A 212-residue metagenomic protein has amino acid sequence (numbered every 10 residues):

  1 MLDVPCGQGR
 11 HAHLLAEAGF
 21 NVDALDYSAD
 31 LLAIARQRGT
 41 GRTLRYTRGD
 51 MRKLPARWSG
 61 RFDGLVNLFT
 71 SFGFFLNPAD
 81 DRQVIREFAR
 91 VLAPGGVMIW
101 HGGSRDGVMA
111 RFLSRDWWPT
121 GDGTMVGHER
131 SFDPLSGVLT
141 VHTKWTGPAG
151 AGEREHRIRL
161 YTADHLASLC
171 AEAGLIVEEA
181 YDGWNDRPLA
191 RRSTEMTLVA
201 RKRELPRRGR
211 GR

Functional and structural regions predicted by a protein language model:
P5-G9: Class I SAM-dependent methyltransferase "Motif I" SAM/SAH-binding loop
R10-L54: Class I SAM-dependent methyltransferase SAM/SAH-binding core
A56-G64: A short acidic, Gly/Pro-enriched loop at the edge of an enzyme's catalytic core that lines a small-molecule cofactor
D63-A79: A short SAM/SAH-binding and catalytic strip from SAM-dependent methyltransferases
R82-P94: A short glycine-rich, Lys/Arg-flanked "PGG" loop and its adjoining helix->strand segment in the class I
I99-L169: SAM-dependent methyltransferase
A163-R212: C-terminal lobe and adjacent flexible extensions of AdoMet/dcAdoMet transferase-like proteins
